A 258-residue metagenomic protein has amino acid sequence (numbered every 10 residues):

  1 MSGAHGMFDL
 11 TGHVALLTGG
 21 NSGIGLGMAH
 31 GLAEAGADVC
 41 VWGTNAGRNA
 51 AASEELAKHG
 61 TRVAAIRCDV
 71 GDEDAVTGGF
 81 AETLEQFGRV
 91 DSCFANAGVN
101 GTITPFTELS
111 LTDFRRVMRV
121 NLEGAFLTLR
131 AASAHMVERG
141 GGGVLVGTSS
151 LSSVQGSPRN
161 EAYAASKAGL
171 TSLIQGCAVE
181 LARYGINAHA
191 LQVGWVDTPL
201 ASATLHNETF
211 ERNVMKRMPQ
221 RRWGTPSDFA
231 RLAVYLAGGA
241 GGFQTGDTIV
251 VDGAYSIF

Functional and structural regions predicted by a protein language model:
S2-G6, N100-I103, Q155, V234 (+1 more regions): Short C-terminal tail/terminal secondary-structure segment of NAD(P)H-dependent dehydrogenase/reductase domains
V14, N21-G23, N45: Conserved glycine-rich cofactor-binding loop
T104-F106, S110-R115, V214: Substrate-binding pocket helix/loop in short-chain dehydrogenase/reductase
L109, G156-A164, G176: Active-site loop-to-helix junction immediately N-terminal to the catalytic Tyr of the SDR YXXXK motif in Rossmann-fold
L129, S166, I174: Active-site helix of classical SDR
S150: Residue(s) in the substrate-gating loop at a strand-loop-helix junction that position the organic substrate next
A182-N187, Q244-G246: Short, small/polar-rich loop/turn modules that mediate ligand/substrate recognition or access, typified
